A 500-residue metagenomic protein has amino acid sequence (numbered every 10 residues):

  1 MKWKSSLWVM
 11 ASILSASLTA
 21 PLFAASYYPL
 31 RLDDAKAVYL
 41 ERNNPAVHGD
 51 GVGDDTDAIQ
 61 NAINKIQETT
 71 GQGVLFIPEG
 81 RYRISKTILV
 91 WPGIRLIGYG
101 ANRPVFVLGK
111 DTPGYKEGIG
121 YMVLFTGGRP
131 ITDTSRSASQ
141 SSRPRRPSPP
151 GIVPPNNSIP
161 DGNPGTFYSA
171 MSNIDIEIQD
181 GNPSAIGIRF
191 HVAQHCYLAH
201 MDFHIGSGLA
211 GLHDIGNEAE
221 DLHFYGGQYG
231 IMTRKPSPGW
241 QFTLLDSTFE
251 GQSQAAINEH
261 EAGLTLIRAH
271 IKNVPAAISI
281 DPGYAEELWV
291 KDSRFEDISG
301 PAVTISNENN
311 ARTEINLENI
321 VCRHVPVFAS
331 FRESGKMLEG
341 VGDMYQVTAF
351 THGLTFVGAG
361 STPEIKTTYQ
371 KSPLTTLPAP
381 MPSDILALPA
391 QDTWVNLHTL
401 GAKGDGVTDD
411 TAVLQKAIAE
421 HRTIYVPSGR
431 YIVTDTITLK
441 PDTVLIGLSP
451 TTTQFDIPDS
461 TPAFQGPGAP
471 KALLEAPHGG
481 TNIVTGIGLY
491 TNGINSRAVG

Functional and structural regions predicted by a protein language model:
K2-P78, I84-D180, S184-G187, H191-A199 (+5 more regions): Extracellular "leader-to-stem" segments immediately downstream of a signal peptide or signal-anchor in secreted/lumenal
P21-F23, A210, S496-G500: Short, intrinsically disordered, charge-balanced linker/junction segments flanking boundaries in proteins
R81-R83, R430-I432: Gly/Ser/Thr-rich loops at beta-strand to alpha-helix junctions that form or flank small-molecule/cofactor-binding
I94-Y99, V433-T436, K440-L448: Classical protein tyrosine phosphatase
G206-L212, Q228: Beta-propeller and closely related beta-pinwheel folds
I424-V426, L445: Extended, hydrophobic alpha-helical segments in both membrane/secreted and soluble proteins
